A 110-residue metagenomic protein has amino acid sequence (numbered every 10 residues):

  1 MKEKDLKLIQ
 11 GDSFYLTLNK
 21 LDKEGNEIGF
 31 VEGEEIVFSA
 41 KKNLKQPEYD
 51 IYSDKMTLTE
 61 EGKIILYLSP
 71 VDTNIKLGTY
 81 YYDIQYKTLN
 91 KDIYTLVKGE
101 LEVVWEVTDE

Functional and structural regions predicted by a protein language model:
M1-E110: Contiguous segments within soluble domain cores/interaction surfaces
